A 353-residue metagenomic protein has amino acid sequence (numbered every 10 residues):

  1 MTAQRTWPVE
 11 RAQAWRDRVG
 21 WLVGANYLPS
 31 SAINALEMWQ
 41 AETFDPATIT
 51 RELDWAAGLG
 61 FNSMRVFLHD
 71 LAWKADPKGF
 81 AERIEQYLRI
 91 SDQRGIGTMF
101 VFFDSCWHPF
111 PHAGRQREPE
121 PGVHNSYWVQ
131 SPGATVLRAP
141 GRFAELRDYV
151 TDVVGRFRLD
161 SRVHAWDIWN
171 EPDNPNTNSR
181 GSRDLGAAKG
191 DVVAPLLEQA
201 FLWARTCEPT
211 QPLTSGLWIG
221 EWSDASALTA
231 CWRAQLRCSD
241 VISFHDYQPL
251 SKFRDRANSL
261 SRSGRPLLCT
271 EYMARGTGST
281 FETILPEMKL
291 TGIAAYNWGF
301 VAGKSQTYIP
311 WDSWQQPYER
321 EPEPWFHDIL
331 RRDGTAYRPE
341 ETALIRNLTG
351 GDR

Functional and structural regions predicted by a protein language model:
T2-S239, H245, L250, S263 (+7 more regions): Active-site mouth of glycoside hydrolases
R256: Conserved catalytic-core segment of NTP-binding enzymes
N297-G299: Replace "adjacent to P-loop NTPase cores in ATP/GTP-dependent enzymes" with "adjacent to NTP-binding cores
Q306-D312: C-terminal beta-signal and adjacent terminal beta-strands/loops of Gram-negative outer-membrane beta-barrel proteins
R346-R353: Catalytic domains of carbohydrate-active enzymes that cleave complex glycans
